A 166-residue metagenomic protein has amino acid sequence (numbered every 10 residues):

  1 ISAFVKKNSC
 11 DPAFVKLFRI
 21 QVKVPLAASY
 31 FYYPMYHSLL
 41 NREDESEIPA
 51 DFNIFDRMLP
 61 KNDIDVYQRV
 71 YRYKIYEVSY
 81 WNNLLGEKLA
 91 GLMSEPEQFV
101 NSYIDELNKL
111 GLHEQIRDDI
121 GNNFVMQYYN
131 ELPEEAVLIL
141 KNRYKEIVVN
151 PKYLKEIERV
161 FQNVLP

Functional and structural regions predicted by a protein language model:
I1-L165: Oxidative protein folding and maturation machinery
